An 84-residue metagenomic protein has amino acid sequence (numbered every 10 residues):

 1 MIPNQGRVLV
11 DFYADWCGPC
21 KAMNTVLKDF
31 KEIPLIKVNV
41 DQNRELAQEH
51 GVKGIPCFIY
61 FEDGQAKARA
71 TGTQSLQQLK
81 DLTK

Functional and structural regions predicted by a protein language model:
M1-V8, R44: A short beta-strand-turn-helix
Q5-V8, Y13-W16, G54: Short pre-active-site segment immediately N-terminal to redox-active cysteine/selenocysteine motifs in thiol-based
V8-D11, N24, E49: ABC family nucleotide-binding domain
L9-V10, L35, F58: Hydrophobic beta-strand anchors of alpha/beta hydrolase catalytic cores
C17-C20, F58: The canonical Cys-X-X-Cys-His
P19-E32: Typically the conserved alpha-helix immediately C-terminal to a functionally engaged Cys/Sec in thioredoxin-like
V40-Q48: Structural microenvironment flanking redox-active thiols in thiol-disulfide oxidoreductases
G54, I59-K84: Non-catalytic, surface beta->alpha helical segment in thiol-disulfide oxidoreductase systems
